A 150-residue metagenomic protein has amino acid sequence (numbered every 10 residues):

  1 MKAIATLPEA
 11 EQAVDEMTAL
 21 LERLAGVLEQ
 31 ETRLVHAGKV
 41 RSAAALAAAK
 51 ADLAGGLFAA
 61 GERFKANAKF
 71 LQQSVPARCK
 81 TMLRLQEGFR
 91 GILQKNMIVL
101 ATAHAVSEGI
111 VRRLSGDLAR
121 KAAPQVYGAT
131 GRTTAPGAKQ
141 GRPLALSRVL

Functional and structural regions predicted by a protein language model:
M1-G91: Extended, charge-rich alpha-helical scaffolding segments
C79, L83-L150: Short terminal interaction segments
